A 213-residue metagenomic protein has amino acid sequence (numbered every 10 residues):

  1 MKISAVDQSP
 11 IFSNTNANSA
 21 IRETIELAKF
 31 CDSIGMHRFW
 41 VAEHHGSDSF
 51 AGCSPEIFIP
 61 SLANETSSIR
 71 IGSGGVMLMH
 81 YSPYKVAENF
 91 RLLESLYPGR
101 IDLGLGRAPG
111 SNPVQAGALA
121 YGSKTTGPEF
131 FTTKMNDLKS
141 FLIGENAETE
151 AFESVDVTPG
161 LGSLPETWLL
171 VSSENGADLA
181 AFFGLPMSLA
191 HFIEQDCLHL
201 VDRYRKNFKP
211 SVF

Functional and structural regions predicted by a protein language model:
M1-T66: N-terminal beta1-alpha1-beta2 module of alpha/beta enzyme domains
K2-A17, M79-E145: Flexible, glycine-rich active-site loops centered on histidine and acidic residues that chelate a metal or position
I3-D7, F39-V41, I71-G74, I101-L105 (+3 more regions): Hydrophobic faces of well-ordered beta-strands that scaffold small-molecule active sites in alpha/beta enzyme cores
A20, T24, P55, V86 (+2 more regions): Aromatic/hydrophobic pocket-lining residues that form the small-molecule binding cavity in soluble enzyme cores
D32-S33, I59-S68, E94-I101, A181-F182 (+1 more regions): Acidic (Asp/Glu)-rich catalytic clusters
S33, K124-V157, D196-F213: An alpha-helical appendage that flanks or caps ligand/catalytic pockets
H45-S54, M79-Y84, I193-L200: Acidic-and-aromatic substrate-binding clefts and catalytic sites of carbohydrate-active enzymes
N175-I193: A conserved active-site cap/scaffold subdomain adjacent to cofactor or substrate pockets
